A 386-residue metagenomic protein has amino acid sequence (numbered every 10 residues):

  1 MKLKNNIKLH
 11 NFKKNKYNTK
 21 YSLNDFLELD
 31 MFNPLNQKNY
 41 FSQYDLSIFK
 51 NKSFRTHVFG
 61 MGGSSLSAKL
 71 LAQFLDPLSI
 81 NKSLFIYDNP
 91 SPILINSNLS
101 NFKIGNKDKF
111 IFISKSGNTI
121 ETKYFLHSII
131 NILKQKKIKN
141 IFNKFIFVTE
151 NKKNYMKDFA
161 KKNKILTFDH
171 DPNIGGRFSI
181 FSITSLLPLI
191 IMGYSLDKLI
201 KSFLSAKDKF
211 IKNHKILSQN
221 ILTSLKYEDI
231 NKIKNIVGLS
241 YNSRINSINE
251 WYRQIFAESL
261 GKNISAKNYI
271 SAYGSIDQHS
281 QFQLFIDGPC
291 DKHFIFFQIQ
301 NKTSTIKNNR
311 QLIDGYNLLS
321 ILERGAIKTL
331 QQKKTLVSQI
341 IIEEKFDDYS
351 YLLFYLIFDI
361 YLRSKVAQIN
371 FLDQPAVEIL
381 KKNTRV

Functional and structural regions predicted by a protein language model:
M1-F41, L46-I48, I313, N317: Extended, charge-enriched "interface" segments that sit outside catalytic cores
M1-L9, Y40-S65, I230-N242: A short, flexible N-terminal coil/short beta segment enriched in small residues
N39-D45, I141-I295, V377-V386: Active-site phosphate/pyrophosphate-binding segments
Q43-Y44, P92-F102, N220-K226, Q298 (+1 more regions): Short, charged beta->alpha transition segments
F49-K52, N101-N106, N140, D229-K232 (+2 more regions): Flexible, charged surface loops at secondary-structure boundaries
N51-I211, K382: Glycine-rich phosphate-binding loops that contact phosphosugars or nucleotide phosphates
S53-T56, K109-K115, T167-D169, F210 (+5 more regions): Glycine- and acidic
R244-Y351, D359-V386: C-terminal catalytic subdomain
